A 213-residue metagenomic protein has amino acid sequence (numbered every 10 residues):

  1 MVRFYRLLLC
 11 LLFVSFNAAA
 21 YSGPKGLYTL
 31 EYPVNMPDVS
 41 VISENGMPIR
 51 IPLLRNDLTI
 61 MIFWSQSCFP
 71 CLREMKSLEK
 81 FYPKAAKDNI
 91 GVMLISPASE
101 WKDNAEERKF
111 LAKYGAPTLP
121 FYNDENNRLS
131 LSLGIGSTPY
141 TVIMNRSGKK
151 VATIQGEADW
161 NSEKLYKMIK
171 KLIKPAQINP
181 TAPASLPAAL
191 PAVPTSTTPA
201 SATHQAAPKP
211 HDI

Functional and structural regions predicted by a protein language model:
R3-C10: Sec-dependent signal peptide recognition, specifically the positively charged N-region followed immediately by
S15-N17: N-terminal signal peptide c-region/cleavage motif recognized by signal peptidases
Y21-I51: N-terminal "domain-start" segment that seeds a small globular fold
N35, D57, G136-T138: Short, small/polar residue-rich loop motifs at catalytic or cofactor-binding pockets
P52-L72: Short active-site neighborhood of thiol/selenol oxidoreductases, capturing the structured segment around
L72-Y114, E125-L131: Structural microenvironment flanking redox-active thiols in thiol-disulfide oxidoreductases
K113-P117, D124-K170: Thiol/disulfide oxidoreductase modules built on the thioredoxin-like
Q177-I213: Compositionally biased, proline/threonine/alanine/serine-rich low-complexity intrinsically disordered stretches
